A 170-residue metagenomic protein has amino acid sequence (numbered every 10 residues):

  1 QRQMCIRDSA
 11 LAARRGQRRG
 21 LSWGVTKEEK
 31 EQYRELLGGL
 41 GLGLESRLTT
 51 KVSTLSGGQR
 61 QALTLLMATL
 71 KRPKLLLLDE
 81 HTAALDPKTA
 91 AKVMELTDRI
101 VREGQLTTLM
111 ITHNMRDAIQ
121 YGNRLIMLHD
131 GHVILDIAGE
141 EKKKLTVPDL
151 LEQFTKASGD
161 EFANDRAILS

Functional and structural regions predicted by a protein language model:
R2-I6: Short, small-residue-biased leader/transition segments that mark boundaries at the very start of proteins
L36-S53: Conserved ABC nucleotide-binding domain
A68-T69: ABC ATPase C-loop
L76-D79: Catalytic Walker B motif of ABC-type/P-loop ATPase nucleotide-binding domains
P87-T89: Helix N-cap at the start of a conserved alpha-helix in ABC-type nucleotide-binding domains
A91-E103: Helical segment within the ABC ATPase nucleotide-binding domain
T112-H113: H-loop/switch region of ABC-family ATPase nucleotide-binding domains
H132-S158: Conserved beta-strand-loop-alpha-helix hinge in the C-terminal portion of ABC ATPase nucleotide-binding domains
